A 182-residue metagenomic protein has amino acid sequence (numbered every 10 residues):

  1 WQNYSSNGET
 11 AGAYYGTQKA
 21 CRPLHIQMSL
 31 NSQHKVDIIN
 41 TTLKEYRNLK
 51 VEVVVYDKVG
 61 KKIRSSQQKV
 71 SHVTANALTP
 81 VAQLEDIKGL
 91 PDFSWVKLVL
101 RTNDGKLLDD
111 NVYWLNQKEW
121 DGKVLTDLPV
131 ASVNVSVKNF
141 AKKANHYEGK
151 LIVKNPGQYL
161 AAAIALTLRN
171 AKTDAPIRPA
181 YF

Functional and structural regions predicted by a protein language model:
W1-Y181: Carbohydrate-binding surfaces of carbohydrate-active enzymes
